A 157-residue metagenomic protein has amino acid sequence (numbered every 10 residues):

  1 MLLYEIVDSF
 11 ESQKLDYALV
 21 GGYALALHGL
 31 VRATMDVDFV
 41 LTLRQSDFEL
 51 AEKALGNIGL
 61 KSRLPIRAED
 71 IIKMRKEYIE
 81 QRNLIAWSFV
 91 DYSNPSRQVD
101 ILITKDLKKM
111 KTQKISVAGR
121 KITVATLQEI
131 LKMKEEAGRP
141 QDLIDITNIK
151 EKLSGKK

Functional and structural regions predicted by a protein language model:
M1-K157: Compositionally biased terminal segments of proteins
